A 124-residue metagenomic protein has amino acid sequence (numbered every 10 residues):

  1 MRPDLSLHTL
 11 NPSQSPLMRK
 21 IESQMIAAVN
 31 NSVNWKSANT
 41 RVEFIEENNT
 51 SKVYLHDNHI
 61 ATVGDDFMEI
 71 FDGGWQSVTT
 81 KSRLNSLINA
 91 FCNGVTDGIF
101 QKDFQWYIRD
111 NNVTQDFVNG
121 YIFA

Functional and structural regions predicted by a protein language model:
R2-A124: Terminal leader/tail segments of proteins
